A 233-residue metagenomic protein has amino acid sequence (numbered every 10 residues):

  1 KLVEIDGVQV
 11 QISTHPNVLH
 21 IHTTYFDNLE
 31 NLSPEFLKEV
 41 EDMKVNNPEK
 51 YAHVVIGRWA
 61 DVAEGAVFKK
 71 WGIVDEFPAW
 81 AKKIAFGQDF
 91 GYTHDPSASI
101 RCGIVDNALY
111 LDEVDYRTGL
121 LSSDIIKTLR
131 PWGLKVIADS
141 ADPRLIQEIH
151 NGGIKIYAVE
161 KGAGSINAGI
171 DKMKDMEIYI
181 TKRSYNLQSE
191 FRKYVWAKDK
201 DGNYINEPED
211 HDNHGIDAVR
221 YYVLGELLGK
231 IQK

Functional and structural regions predicted by a protein language model:
K1-E41: ASCE P-loop NTPase helicase motor core
V8-P16, R58, D75-F77, G169-M173: Short, conserved catalytic or adaptor-binding loops enriched in Gly and charged residues
V18-H22, A85, I156: Conserved beta-strand scaffold positions in the cores of enzyme catalytic domains, especially in NTP/NDP-utilizing
T23, V55, D89, S99 (+3 more regions): A residue-level signal for conserved active-site and pocket-lining positions in enzyme catalytic cores
L29-Q88: ATPase catalytic-site recognition across NTP-hydrolyzing enzymes
A79-G103: Gly/Thr-rich phosphate-binding beta-strand-loop-beta motif of the actin/hexokinase/Hsp70
I100-E207, L227-K230: Mg2+-dependent endonuclease catalytic cores in nucleic-acid-processing enzymes, primarily RNase H-like
D210-I231: Acidic, Mg2+-coordinating catalytic module of metal-dependent nucleases/exonucleases that use a two-metal-ion mechanism
